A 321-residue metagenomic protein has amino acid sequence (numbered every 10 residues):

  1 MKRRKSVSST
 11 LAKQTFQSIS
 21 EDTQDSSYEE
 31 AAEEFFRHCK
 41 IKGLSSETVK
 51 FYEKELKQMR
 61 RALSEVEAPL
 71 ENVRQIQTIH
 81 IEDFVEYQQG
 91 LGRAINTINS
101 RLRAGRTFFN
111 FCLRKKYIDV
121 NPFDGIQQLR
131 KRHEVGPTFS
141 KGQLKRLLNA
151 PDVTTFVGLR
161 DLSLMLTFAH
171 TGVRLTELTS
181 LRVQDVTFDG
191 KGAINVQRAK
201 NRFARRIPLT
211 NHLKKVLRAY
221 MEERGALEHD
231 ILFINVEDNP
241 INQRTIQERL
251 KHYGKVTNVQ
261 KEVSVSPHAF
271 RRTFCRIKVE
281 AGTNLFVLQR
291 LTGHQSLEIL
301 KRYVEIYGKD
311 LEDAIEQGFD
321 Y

Functional and structural regions predicted by a protein language model:
M1-Y321: Conserved catalytic core of the tyrosine transesterase superfamily
